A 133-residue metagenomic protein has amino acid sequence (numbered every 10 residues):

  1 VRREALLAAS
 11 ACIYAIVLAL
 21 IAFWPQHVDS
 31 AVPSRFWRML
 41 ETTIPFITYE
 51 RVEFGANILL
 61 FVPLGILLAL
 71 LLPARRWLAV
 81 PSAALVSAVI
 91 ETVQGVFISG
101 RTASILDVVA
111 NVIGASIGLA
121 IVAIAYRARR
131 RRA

Functional and structural regions predicted by a protein language model:
V1-R101, I105, L119-A133: Bulky hydrophobic segments
S104-V109, I113: Individual transmembrane alpha-helices with interfacial aromatic-anchor signatures
